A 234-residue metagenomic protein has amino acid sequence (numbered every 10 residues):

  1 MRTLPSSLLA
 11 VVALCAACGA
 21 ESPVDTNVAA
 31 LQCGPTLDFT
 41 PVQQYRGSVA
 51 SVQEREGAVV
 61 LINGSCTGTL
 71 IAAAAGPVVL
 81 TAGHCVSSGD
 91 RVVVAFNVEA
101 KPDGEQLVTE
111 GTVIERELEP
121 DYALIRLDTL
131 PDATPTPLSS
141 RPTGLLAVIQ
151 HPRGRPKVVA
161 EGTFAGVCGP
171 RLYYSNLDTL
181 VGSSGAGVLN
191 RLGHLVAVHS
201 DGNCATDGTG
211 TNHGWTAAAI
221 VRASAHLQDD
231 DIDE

Functional and structural regions predicted by a protein language model:
M1-L4: Positively charged n-region of N-terminal signal peptides that target proteins for export
S7-A16: Bacterial N-terminal signal peptides
A16-G19, G34, T67, V86 (+2 more regions): Secreted/luminal cysteine- and crosslink-motif detector
C18-A74, A160, A218-E234: Protease-domain processing segments flanking chymotrypsin-fold serine proteases, especially trypsin-like
Q53-G64, A72-A74, L80-L172, N190-R191: Serine endopeptidase catalytic core focused on the charge-relay Asp
T69-L70, D178-S200: Catalytic nucleophile loop of clan PA
A82-S87, P152-R153, V181, A197-A205: Short beta->alpha transition motifs characteristic of CBS
A133, S200-E234: C-terminal cap/linker of serine protease catalytic domains
